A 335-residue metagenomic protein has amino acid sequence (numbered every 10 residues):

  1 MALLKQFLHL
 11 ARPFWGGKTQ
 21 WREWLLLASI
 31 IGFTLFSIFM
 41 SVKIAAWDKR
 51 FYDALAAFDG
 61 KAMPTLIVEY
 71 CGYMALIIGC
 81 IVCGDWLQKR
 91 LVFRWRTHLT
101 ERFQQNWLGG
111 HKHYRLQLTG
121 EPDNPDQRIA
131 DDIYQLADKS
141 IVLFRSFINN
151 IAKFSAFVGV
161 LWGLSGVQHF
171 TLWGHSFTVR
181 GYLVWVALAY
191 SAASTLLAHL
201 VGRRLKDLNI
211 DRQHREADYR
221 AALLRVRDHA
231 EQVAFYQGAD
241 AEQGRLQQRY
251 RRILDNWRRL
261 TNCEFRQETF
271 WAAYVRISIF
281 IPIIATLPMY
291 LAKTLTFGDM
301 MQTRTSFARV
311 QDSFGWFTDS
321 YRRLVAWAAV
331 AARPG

Functional and structural regions predicted by a protein language model:
M1-S41, A46, R50-Y70, G84-Q88 (+5 more regions): Membrane-integrated ABC transporters
F7, I44-D48, G84, F103 (+6 more regions): Hydrophobic/aromatic residues in alpha-helical transmembrane segments
S29-G32, F36, L76, C80 (+4 more regions): A hydrophobic transmembrane-helix motif
W47-A54, W86-R94, H98, R102 (+4 more regions): Membrane-spanning helices that line or support transport/gating and their immediate boundary helices in channels
R204, L208-T261: Loop segments that connect adjacent transmembrane helices in multi-pass transporters
K206, A217, A234-G238, G244 (+2 more regions): Cytosolic ends of transmembrane helices, especially the final helix of ABC transmembrane type-1 domains
